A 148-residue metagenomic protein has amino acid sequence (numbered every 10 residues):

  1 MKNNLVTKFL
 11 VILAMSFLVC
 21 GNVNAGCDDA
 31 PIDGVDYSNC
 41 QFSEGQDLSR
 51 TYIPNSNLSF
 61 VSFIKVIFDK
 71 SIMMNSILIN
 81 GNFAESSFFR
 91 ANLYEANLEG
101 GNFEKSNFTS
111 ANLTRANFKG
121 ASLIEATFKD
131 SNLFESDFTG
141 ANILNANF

Functional and structural regions predicted by a protein language model:
M1, M15, M73-M74: Detector for methionine-enriched segments
M1-L10: Bacterial N-terminal signal peptides that target proteins for export
L10-L18: Bacterial N-terminal signal peptides
C20-N22: N-terminal signal peptide c-region/cleavage motif recognized by signal peptidases
A25-F148: Tandem repeat scaffolds
